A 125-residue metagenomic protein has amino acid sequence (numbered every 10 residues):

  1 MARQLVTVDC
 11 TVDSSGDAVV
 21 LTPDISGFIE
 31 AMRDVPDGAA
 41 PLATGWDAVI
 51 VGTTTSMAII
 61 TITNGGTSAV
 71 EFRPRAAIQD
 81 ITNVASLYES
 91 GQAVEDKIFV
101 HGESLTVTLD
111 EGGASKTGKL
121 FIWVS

Functional and structural regions predicted by a protein language model:
M1-S125: Surface-exposed, low-hydrophobicity beta-strand/loop segments enriched in small/polar/acidic residues
